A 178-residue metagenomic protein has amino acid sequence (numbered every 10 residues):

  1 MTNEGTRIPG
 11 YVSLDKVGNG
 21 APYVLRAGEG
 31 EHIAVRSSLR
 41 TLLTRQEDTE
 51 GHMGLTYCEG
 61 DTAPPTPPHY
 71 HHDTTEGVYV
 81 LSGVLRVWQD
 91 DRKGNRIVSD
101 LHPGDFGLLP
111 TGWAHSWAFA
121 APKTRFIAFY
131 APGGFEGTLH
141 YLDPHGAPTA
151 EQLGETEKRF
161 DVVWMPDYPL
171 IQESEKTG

Functional and structural regions predicted by a protein language model:
M1-R45: Long, hydrophobic/aromatic N-terminal blocks
R26, D48, D91-T111: Short acidic-glycine-tyrosine-enriched beta hairpin
A27-P68, T74: A short glycine-rich, His/Asp/Glu-containing loop-to-beta-strand
L42, L55-E59, G77, V98-D100 (+1 more regions): Conserved hydrophobic/aromatic beta-strand scaffold that supports enzyme active sites
D48-G51, G60-P64, V84-R86, K93 (+2 more regions): Short, charged/polar surface micro-motifs in flexible loops or helix N-caps
P67-P68, V87-Q89, S99, L109 (+2 more regions): Short beta-strand His + acidic residue motifs that chelate non-heme Fe in jelly-roll/DSBH and cupin folds
P68, H72-P103: A short beta-strand-loop-beta hairpin characteristic of the jelly-roll/cupin
A120-G178: Double-stranded beta-helix
